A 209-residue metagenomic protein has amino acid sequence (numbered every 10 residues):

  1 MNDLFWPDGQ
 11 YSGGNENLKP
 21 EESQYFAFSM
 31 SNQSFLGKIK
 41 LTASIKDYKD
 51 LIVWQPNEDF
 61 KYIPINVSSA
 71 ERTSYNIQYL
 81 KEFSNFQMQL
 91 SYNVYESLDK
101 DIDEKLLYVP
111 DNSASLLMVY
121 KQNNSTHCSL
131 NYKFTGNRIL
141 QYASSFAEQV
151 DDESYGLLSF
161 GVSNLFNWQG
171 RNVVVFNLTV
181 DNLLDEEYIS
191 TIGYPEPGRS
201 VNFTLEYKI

Functional and structural regions predicted by a protein language model:
M1-F26, A43-V67, K133-S145, D181 (+1 more regions): Surface-exposed extracellular loop regions of Gram-negative outer-membrane beta-barrel proteins, predominantly
E16, F26-F28, I65, Y75-I77 (+4 more regions): Membrane-embedded beta-strands of outer-membrane beta-barrel proteins, especially the hydrophobic/small aromatic
E16-E22, P64-R72, L80, D103-S113 (+2 more regions): Replace "Gram-negative outer membrane beta-barrel proteins" with "bacterial and organellar outer membrane beta-barrel
S23, T126-S129, S154-G156, F166: A structural signal for the main folded, soluble domain(s) of proteins
N32, S145-S154, S159-L165: Short, glycine/charged-rich beta-strand-loop motifs at protein surfaces that mediate ligand recognition and catalysis
N32-L36, K81-N85, Q122-T126, S163-W168 (+2 more regions): Outer-membrane beta-barrel proteins
K38, A43-Y48, I65-Y142, L184: Gram-negative outer-membrane beta-barrel transporters
P197-I209: Outer-membrane beta-barrel "beta-signal"
